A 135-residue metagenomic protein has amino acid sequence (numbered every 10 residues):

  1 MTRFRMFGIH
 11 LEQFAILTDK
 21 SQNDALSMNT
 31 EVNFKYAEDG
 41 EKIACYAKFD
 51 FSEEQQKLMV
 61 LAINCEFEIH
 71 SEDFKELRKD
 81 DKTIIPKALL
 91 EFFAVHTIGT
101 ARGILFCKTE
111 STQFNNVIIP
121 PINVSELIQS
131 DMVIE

Functional and structural regions predicted by a protein language model:
M1-H96, G103-E135: N-terminal intrinsically disordered, cationic/polar leader segments that include organellar targeting peptides
